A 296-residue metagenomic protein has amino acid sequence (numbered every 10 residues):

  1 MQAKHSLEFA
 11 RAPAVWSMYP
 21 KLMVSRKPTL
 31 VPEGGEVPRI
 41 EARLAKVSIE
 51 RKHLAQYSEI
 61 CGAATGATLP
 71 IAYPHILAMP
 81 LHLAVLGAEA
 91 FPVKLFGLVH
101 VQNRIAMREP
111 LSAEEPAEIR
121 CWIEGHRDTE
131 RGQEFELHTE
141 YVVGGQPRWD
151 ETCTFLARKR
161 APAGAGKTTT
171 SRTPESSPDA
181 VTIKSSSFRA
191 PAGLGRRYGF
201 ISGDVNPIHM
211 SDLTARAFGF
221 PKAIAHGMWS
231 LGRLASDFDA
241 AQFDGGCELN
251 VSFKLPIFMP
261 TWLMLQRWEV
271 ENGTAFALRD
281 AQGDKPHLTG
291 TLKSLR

Functional and structural regions predicted by a protein language model:
M1-Q102, P162, G166-T170, P174-A241: Hot-dog-fold acyl-thioester-processing enzymes
M1-R26, P32-V37, P80-L83, V101 (+3 more regions): HotDog/MaoC-like acyl-thioester-processing domains
A42-L44, D150, G246-E248: Hydrophobic residues on conserved beta-strands that form the core of alpha/beta folds
L98-R104, G245-N250: Short, structured beta-strand/loop micro-motifs enriched in basic residues and often containing a Trp
H209, L213-M264, W268-V270, L278-G283: Catalytic-pocket segment enriched in acidic/His residues
